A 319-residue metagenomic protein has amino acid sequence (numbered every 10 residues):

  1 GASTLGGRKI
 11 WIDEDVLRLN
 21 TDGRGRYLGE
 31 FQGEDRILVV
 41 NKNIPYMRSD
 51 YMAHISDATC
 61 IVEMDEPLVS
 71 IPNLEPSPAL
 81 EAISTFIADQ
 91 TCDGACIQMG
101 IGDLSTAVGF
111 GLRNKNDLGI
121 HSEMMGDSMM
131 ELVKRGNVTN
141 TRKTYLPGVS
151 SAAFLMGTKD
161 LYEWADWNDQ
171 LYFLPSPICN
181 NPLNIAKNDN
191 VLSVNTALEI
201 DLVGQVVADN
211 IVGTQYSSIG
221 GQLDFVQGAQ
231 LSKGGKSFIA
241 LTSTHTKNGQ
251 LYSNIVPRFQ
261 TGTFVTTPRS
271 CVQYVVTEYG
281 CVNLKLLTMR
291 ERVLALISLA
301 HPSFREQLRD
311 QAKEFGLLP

Functional and structural regions predicted by a protein language model:
G1-P319: Conserved alpha/beta enzyme-core scaffold
